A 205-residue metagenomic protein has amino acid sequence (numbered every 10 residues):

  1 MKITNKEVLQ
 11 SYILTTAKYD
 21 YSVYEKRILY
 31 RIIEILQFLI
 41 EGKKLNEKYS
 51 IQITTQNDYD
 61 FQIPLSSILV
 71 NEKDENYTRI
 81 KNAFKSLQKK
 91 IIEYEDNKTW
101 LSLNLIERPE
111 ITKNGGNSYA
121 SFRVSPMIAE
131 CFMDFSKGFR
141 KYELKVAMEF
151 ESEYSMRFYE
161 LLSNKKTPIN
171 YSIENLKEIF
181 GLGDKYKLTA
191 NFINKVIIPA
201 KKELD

Functional and structural regions predicted by a protein language model:
M1-D205: Charged, alpha-helix-forming regions
